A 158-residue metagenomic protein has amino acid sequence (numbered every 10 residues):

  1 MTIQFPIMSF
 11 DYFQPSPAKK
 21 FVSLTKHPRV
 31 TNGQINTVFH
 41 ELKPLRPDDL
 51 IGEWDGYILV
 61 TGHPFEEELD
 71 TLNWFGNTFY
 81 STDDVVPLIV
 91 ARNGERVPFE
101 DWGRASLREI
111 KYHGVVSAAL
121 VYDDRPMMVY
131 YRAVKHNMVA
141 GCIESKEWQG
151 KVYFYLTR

Functional and structural regions predicted by a protein language model:
M1-S106: Amphipathic/hydrophobic helical signal segments and adjacent flexible N-terminal regions that mediate secretion
D49, P126, K151: Short, well-structured alpha-helical interface segments that form or flank functional binding sites
G52, A118, V139, F154: A broad, low-specificity signal marking well-ordered, structured residues that form hydrophobic/aromatic
D55, V121, T157: Residues in well-ordered beta-strands of folded domains
T61, D123-R125, S145-E147: Short, flexible beta-strand-to-coil junctions
D83-M128, R132-N137: Contiguous, well-ordered beta-strand patches that form the walls/edges of small beta-barrel/beta-sandwich domains
G141-I143: Conserved catalytic/binding loops enriched for acidic/polar residues
S145-R158: Edge beta-strand at a domain terminus
